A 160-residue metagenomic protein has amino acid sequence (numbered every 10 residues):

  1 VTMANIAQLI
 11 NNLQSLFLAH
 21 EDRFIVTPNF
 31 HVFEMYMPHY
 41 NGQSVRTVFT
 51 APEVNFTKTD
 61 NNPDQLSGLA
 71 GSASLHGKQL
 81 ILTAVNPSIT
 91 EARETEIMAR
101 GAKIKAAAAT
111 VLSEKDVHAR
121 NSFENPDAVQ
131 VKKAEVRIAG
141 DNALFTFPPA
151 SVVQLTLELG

Functional and structural regions predicted by a protein language model:
V1-A70: Aromatic/acidic polysaccharide-binding cleft in carbohydrate-active enzymes
L16, V32, S72, A84 (+1 more regions): Conserved hydrophobic/aromatic beta-strand scaffold that supports enzyme active sites
P52-L66, L80, V85-G160: C-terminal beta-sandwich/jelly-roll accessory domains of carbohydrate-active enzymes
G71-A73, V136: A structural signal for short hydrophobic beta-strand segments in well-ordered beta-sheet cores
H76-K78: RNase H-like, metal-dependent nuclease domains and their acidic two-metal-ion catalytic environment used
